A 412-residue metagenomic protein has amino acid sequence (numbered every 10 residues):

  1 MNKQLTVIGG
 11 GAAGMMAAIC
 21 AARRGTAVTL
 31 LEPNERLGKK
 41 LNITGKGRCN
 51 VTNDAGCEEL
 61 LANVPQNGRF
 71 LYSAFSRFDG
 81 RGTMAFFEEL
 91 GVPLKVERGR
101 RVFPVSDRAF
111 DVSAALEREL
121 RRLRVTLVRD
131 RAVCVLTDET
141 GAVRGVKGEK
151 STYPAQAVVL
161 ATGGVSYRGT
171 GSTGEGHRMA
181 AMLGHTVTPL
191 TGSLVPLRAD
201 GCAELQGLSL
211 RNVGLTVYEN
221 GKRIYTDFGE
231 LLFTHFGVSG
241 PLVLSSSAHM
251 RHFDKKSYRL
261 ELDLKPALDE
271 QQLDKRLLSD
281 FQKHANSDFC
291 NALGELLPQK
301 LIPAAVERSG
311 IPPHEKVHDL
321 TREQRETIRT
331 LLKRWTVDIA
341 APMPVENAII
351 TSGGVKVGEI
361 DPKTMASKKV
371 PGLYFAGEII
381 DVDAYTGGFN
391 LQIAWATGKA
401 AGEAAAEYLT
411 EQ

Functional and structural regions predicted by a protein language model:
M1-A13: Beta1/beta-strand and adjacent pyrophosphate-binding region of the FAD-binding site in flavoprotein oxidoreductases
T6, A22-K46: Glycine-rich FAD pyrophosphate-binding loop
T6-I8, L31, A132, Y153-R168 (+3 more regions): Short hydrophobic core segments
E35-L37, N42-I43, V51, C57-E58 (+3 more regions): An anion/pyrophosphate-binding glycine-rich loop and adjacent beta-alpha core in soluble alpha-beta enzymes
R48-V96: Glycine-rich active-site loop/strand segments that organize a redox cofactor
V128-A142: A conserved short coil-to-beta-strand element within the FAD-binding core of flavoproteins
V128-R131, P303-D383: A glycine-rich dinucleotide-binding beta-alpha-beta segment and adjacent secondary-structure elements that constitute
A157-A203: Glycine-rich loop(s) and the adjacent beta-strand/alpha-helix scaffold that form part
